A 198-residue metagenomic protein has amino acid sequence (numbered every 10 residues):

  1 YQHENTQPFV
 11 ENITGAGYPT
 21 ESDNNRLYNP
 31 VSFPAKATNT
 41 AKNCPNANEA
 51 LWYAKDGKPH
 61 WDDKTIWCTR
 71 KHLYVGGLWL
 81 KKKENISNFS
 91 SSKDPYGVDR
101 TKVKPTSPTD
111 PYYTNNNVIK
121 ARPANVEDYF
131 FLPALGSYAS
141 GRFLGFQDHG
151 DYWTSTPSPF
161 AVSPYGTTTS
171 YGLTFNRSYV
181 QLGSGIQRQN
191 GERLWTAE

Functional and structural regions predicted by a protein language model:
Y1-F33: GGW-centered surface loops in extracellular recognition modules
D23, Y28, N39-A41, A47-N48 (+1 more regions): Glycine-rich (often Gly-Gly/Gly-Pro-rich) flexible segments and glycine-rich loop motifs, frequently accented by
E49, Y53-E198: C-terminal, surface-exposed recognition/capping segments
